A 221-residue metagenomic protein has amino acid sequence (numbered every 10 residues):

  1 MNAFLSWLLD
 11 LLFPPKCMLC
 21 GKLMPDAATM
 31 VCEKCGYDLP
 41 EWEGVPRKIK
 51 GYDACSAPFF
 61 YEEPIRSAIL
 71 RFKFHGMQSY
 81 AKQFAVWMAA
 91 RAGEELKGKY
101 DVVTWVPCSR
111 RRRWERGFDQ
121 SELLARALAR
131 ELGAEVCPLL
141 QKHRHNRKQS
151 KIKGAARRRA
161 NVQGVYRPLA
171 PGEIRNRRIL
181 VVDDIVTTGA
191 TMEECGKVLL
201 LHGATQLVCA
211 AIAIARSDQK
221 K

Functional and structural regions predicted by a protein language model:
M1-K221: Glycine-rich phosphate/pyrophosphate-handling loop used in enzymes and phosphotransfer proteins
